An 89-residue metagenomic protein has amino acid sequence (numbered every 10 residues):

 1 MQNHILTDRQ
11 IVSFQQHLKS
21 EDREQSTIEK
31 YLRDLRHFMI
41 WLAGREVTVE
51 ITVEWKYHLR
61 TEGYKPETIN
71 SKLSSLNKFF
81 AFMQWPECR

Functional and structural regions predicted by a protein language model:
M1-D8: A detector for short, charged/polar N-terminal pre-domain segments
I11-R89: N-terminal core-binding DNA-recognition domain of tyrosine recombinases/integrases
